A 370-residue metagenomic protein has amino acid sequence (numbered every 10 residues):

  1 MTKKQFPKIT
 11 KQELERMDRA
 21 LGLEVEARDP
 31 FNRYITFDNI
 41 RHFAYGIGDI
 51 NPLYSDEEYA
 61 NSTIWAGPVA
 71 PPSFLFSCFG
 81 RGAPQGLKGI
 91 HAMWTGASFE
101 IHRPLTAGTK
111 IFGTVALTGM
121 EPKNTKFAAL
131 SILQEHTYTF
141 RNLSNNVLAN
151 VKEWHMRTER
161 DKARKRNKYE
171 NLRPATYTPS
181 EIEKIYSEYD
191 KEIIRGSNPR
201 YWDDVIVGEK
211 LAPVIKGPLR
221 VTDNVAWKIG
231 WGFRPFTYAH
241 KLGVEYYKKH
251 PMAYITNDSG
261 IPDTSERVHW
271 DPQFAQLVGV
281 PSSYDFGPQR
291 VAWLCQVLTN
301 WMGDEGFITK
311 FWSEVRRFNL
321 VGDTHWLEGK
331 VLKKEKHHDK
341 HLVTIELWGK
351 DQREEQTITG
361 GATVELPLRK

Functional and structural regions predicted by a protein language model:
M1-A20, G96, R103-W202, I206-V207 (+4 more regions): HotDog/MaoC-like acyl-thioester-processing domains
T2-G96, E159-E305, R369: Hot-dog-fold acyl-thioester-processing enzymes
G67-P68, I90, H102-T109: Short, charge-rich binding segments
I308-S313: A short glycine-rich, hydrophobically flanked beta-strand micro-motif that places a catalytic Asp/Glu for divalent metal
